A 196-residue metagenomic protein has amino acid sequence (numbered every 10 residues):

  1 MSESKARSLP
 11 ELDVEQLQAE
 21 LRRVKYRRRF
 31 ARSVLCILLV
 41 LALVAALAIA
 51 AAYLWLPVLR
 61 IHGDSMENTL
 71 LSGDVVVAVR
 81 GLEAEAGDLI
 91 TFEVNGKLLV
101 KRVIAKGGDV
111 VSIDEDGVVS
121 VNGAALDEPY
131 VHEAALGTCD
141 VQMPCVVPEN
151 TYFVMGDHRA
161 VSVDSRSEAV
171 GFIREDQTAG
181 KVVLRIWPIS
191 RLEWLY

Functional and structural regions predicted by a protein language model:
S2-R32, L54-R60, N68, S72-Y196: Soluble "head" domains of membrane/secretory-pathway proteins
L35-Y53: Hydrophobic membrane-insertion alpha-helices, especially the h-region of bacterial N-terminal signal peptides
